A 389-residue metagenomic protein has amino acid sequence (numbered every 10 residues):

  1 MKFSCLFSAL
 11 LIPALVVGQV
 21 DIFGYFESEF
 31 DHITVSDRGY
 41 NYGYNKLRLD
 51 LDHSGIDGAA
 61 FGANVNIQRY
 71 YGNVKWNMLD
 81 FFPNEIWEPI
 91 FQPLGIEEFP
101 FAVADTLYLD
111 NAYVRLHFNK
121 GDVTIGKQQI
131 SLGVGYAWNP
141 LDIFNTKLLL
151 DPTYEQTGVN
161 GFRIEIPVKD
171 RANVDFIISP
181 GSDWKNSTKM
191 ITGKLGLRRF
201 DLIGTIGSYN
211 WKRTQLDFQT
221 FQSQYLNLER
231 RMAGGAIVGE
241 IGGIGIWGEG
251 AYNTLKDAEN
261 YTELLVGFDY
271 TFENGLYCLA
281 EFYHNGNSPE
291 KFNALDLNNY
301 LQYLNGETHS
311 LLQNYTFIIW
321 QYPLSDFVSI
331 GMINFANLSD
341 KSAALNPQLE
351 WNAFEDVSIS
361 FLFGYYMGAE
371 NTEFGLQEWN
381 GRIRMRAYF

Functional and structural regions predicted by a protein language model:
V20, D57-F61, K120-V123, R171-V174 (+7 more regions): Repeated loop/turn-to-beta-strand initiation elements of outer-membrane beta-barrel proteins
G24-F30, A63-R69, I125-K127, F176-P180 (+6 more regions): Transmembrane beta-barrel strands of outer-membrane/channel proteins
F30-N45: Surface-exposed strand-loop-strand hairpins of Gram-negative outer-membrane beta-barrel proteins
N41-N45, D105-D110, Q156-N160, K185-K189 (+5 more regions): Residues that define the transmembrane beta-barrel architecture of outer-membrane proteins
R48-D50, A112-R115, R163-E165, T192-K194 (+6 more regions): Outer-membrane beta-barrel architecture
D57-A172, K194-L195, G368: Outer membrane beta-barrel
G235-F335: Detector for outer-membrane/organellar transmembrane beta-barrel domains, recognizing the amphipathic beta-strand
I318, Y322, W351, V357-S358 (+2 more regions): Outer-membrane beta-barrel "beta-signal"
